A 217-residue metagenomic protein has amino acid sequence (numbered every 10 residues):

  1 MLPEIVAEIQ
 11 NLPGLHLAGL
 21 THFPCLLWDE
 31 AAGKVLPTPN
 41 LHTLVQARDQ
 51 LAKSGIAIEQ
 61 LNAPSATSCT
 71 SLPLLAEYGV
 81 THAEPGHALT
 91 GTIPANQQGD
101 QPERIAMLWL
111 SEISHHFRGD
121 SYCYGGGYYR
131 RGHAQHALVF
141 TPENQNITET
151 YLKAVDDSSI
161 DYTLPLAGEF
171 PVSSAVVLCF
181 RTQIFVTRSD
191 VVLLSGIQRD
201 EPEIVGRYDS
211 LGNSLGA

Functional and structural regions predicted by a protein language model:
M1-G99: Active-site loop/helix belt of alpha/beta enzymes
E8-Q10, L41-A47, P85-L89, M107-S111 (+4 more regions): Glycine-rich loops and low-complexity Gly/Arg-rich segments that provide flexible linkers or classic glycine-based
G55, E77, M107, D156-S158: A short, structural micro-pattern
T67-N146: Active-site loop ensemble at the mouth of alpha/beta enzyme cores that anchors a bound cofactor
R118-A217: C-terminal accessory subdomain/extension
